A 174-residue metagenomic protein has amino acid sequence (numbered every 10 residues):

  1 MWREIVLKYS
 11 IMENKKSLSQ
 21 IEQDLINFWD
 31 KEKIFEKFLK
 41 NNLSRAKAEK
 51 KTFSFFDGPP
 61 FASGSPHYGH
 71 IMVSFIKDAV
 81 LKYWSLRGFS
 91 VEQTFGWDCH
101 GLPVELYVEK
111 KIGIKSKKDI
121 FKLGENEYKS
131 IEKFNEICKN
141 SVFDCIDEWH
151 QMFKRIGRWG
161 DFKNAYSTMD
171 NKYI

Functional and structural regions predicted by a protein language model:
W2-I174: N-terminal, positively charged nucleic-acid-binding surface of large information/translation enzymes
